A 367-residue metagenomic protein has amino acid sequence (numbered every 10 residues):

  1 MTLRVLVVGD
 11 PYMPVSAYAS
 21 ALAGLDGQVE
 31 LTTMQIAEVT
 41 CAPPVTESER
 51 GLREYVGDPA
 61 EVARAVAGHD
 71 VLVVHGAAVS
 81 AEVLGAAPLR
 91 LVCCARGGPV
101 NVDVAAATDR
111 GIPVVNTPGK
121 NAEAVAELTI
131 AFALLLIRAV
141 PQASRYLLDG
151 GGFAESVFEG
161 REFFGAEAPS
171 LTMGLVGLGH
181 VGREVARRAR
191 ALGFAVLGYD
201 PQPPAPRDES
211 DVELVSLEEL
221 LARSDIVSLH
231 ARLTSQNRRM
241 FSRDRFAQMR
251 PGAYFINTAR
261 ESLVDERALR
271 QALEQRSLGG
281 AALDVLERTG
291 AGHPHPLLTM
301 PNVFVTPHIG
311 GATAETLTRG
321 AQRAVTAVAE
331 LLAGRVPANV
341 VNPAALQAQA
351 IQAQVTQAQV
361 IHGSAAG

Functional and structural regions predicted by a protein language model:
M1-H69, G367: N-terminal glycine-/charge-rich "phosphate-binding" loop or analogous flexible N-terminal tail
Q35-C41, A191-D208: NAD(P)-binding Rossmann-fold cofactor-contacting core
V73, C93, S228: N-terminal Rossmann-like NAD(P) cofactor-binding module of classical short-chain dehydrogenase/reductase
G76: Short His-centered aromatic/hydrophobic patch
A81, L197, P201-P296: Rossmann-like adenosine-cofactor binding region
R110, P118-T172, E184: Phosphate-binding beta-alpha-beta segment of Rossmann-like dinucleotide-binding domains, i.e., the NAD(P)
L178-G179: Glycine-rich Rossmann-fold phosphate-binding loop(s) that bind the pyrophosphate of adenine dinucleotide cofactors
A195, G252, T258-A350, V360-G367: Rossmann-like dinucleotide-binding domain for NAD(H)/NADP(H)
